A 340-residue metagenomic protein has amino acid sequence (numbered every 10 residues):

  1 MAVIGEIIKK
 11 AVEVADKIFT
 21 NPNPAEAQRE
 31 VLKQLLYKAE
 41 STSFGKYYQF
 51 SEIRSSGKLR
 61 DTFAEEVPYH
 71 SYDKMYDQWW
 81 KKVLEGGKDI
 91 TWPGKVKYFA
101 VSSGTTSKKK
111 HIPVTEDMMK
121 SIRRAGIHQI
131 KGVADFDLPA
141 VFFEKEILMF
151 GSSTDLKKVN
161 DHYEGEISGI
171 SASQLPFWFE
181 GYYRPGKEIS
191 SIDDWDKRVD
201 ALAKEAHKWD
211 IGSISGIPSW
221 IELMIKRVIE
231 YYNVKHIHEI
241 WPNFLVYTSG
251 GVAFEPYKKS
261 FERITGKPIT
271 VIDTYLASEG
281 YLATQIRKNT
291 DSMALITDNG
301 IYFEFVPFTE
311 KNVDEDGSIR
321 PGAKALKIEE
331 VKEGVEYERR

Functional and structural regions predicted by a protein language model:
M1-S51, E85, I170-R340: Active-site glycine/GP-rich loop and adjacent strand/helix microenvironment that borders small-molecule binding pockets
E26, E30-F99, H111-D117, S121-R124 (+2 more regions): Active-site diphosphate/adenylate-binding microenvironment
G57, S152-L156, S219-I221: Short, internal active-site loops enriched in acidic
A100-T106: Conserved helicase ATPase motor motifs in RecA-like P-loop NTPase domains
T105, A125, Q129-F136, E205 (+2 more regions): Mid-sequence acidic-hydrophobic segments that form the walls of catalytic/ligand-binding cavities or oligomerization
T106-K109, S278: Gly/Ser/Thr-rich beta-alpha loop segments that engage phosphate groups in nucleotides
K109, F143-K145, P242-N243, I269: Short coil/turn connectors at secondary-structure junctions
V133-W178: Conserved AMP-binding loop of ANL adenylate-forming enzymes
